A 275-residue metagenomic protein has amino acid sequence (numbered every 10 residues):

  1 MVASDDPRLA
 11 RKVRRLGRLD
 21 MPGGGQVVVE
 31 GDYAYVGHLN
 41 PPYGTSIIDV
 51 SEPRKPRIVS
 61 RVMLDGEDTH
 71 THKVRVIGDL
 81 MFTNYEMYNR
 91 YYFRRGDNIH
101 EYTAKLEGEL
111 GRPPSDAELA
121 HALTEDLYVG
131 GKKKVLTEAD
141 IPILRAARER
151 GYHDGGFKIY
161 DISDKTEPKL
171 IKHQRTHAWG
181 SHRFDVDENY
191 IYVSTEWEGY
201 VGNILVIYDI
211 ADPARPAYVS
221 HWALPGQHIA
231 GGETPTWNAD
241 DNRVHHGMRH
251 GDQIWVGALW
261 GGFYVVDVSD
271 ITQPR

Functional and structural regions predicted by a protein language model:
M1-R275: Feature marking well-ordered beta-strand scaffolds used for ligand recognition
